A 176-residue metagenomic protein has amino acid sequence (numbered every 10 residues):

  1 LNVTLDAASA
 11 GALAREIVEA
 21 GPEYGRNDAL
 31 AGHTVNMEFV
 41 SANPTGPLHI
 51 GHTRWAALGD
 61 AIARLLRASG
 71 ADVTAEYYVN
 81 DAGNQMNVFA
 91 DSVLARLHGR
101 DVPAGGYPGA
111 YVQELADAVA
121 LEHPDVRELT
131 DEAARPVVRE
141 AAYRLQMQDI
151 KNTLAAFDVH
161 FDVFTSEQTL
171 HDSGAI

Functional and structural regions predicted by a protein language model:
L1-I176: NTP-dependent nucleotidyl-transfer catalytic core
